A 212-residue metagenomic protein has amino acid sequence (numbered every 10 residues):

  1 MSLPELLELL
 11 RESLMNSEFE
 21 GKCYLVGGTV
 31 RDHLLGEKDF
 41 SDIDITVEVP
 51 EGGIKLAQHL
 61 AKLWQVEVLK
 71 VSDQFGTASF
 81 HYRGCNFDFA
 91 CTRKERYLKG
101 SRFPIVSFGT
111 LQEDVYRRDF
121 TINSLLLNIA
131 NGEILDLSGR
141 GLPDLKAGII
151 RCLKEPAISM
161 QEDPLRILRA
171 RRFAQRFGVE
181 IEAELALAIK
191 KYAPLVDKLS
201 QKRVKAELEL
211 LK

Functional and structural regions predicted by a protein language model:
M1-K212: Catalytic cores of the polymerase beta-like nucleotidyltransferase superfamily and closely associated nucleotide
